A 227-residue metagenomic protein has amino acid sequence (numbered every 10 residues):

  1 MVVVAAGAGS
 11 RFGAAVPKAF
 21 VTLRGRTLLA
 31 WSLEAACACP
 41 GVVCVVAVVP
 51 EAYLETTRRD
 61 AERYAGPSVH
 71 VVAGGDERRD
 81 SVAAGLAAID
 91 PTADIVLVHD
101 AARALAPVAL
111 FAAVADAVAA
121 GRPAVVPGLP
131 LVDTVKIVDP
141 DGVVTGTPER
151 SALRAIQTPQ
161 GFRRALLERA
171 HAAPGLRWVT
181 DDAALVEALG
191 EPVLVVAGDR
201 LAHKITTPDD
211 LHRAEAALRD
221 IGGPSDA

Functional and structural regions predicted by a protein language model:
M1-A52: N-terminal glycine-rich phosphate-binding loop and ensuing alpha1 helix
V2, D181-A183, R200-L201, P208-A227: SAM-dependent methyltransferases
V2-A6, V48, V98-H99, V126-P130 (+1 more regions): Short beta-strand segments
V3, L29, G85, H99-D100 (+3 more regions): Residue-level signal for inorganic ion chemistry
A30-D94: Conserved N-terminal catalytic core of the sugar/cofactor nucleotidyltransferase
V42, A93-D94, G121-A124, T207: Short, high-confidence coil segments that cap the C-terminus of an alpha-helix and link into the following beta-strand
T92-R103: Short beta-strand-to-loop acidic/aromatic patch adjacent to the donor-nucleotide binding site
A106-V196, A227: Conserved core of the sugar-phosphate nucleotidyltransferase
